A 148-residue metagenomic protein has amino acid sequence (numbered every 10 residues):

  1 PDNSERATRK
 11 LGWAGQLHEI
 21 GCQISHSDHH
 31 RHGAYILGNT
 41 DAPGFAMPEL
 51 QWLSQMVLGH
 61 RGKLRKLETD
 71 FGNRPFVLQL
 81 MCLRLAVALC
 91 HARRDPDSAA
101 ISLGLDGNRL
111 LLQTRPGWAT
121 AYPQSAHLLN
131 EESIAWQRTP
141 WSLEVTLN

Functional and structural regions predicted by a protein language model:
P1-G104: Divalent metal-dependent catalytic cores for phosphoryl transfer on phosphate-bearing substrates
G72-N148: Metal-dependent nucleotide-binding catalytic modules
